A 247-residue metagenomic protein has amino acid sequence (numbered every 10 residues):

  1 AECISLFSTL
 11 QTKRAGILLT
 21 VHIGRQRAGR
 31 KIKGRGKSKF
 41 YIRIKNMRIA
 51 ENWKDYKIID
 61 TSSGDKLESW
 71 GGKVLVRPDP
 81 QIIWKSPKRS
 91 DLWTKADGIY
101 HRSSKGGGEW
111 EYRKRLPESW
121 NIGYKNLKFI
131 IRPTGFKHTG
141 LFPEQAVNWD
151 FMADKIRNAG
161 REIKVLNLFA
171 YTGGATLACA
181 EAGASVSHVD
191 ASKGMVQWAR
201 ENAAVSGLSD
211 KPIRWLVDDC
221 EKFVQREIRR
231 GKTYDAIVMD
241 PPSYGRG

Functional and structural regions predicted by a protein language model:
K54-E68, L75-P143, D150: Non-catalytic substrate-recognition/targeting regions of SAM-dependent transferases
P143-A159: Conserved alpha-helix/loop element of class I SAM-dependent methyltransferases that forms part of the SAM/SAH-binding
E162-L168: Conserved class I S-adenosyl-L-methionine
T172-A184: Conserved SAM-binding loop of SAM-dependent methyltransferases across substrates and taxa, primarily the Class I
S185-D190: Conserved SAM-binding motif I beta-strand of class I
K193-M195, V217, Y234-G247: Mobile active-site "lid"/loop adjacent to the S-adenosyl-L-methionine
Q197-T233: S-adenosyl-L-methionine
